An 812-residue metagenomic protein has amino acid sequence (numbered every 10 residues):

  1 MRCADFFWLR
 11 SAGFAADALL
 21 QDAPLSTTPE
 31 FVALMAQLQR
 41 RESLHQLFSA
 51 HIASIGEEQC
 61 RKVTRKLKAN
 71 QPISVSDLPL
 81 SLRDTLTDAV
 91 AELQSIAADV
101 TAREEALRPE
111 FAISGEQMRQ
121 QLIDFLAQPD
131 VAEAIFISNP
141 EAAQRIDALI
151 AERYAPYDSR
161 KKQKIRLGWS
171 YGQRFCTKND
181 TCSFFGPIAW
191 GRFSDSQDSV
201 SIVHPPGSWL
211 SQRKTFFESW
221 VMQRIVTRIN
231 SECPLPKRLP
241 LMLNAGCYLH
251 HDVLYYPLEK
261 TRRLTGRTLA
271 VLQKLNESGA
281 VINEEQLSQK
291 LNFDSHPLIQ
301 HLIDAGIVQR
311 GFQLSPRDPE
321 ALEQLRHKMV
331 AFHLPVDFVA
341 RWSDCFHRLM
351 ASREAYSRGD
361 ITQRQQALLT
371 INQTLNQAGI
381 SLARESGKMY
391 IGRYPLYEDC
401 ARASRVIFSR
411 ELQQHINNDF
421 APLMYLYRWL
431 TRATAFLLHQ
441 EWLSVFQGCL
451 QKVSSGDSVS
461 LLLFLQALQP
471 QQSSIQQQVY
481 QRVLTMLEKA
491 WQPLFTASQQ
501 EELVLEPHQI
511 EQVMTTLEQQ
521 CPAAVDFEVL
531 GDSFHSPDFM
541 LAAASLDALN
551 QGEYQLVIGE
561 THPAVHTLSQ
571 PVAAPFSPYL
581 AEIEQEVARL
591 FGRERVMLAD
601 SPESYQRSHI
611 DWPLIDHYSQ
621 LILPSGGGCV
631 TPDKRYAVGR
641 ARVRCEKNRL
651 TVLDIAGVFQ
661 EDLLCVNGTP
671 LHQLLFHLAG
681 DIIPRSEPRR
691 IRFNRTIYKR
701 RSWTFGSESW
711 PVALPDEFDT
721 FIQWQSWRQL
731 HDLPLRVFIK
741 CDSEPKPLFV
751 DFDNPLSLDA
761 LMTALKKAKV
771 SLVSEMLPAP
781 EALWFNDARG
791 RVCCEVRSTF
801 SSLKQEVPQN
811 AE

Functional and structural regions predicted by a protein language model:
M1-S208, S295-E594, S774-A779, W784-E812: Type-3 copper protein
G168-N276: Acidic, low-complexity/disordered tracts enriched in E/D and polar residues
V253-L254, S315, R649-V652: Hydrophobic residues embedded in beta-strands of well-ordered beta-sheets
P257-R267, S455-L463, F659-T669: Short amphipathic beta-strand/extended segments with alternating polar/hydrophobic composition
G279-L291: Short acidic, hydrophobic short linear motifs in intrinsically disordered regions
V281, P316-D318, F659-Q660: Flexible loop/turn segments at secondary-structure boundaries
L541-E781, N786-E806: C-terminal structured domains
